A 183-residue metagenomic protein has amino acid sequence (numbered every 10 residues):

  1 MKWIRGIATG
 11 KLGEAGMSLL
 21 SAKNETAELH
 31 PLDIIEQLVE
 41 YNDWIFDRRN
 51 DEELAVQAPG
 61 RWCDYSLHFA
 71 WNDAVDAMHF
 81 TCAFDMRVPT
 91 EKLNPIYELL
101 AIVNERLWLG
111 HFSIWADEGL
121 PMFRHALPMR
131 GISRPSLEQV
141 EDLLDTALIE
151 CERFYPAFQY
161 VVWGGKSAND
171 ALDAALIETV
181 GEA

Functional and structural regions predicted by a protein language model:
K2-Q37: Terminal, regulation- and interaction-focused segments at domain boundaries
A22-N24, T81-P89, S133-S136, V140: Short histidine-centered catalytic/ligand-binding loop motif
A27-I34, V88-I96, Q139, L143-T146 (+1 more regions): Short amphipathic alpha-helical segments
Q37, N42-F80, D85: Ser/Thr-rich, low-complexity intrinsically disordered terminal regions
Y41, E98-R106, D145, I149-P156: Short, intrinsically disordered, mixed-charge
A83-L120: Short, internal acidic amphipathic alpha-helical interface segments that mediate docking to partner proteins
F112-L148, E152-G165: Charged, low-complexity intrinsically disordered regions
Q159-A183: Short, highly charged C-terminal tails/helix-capping segments
